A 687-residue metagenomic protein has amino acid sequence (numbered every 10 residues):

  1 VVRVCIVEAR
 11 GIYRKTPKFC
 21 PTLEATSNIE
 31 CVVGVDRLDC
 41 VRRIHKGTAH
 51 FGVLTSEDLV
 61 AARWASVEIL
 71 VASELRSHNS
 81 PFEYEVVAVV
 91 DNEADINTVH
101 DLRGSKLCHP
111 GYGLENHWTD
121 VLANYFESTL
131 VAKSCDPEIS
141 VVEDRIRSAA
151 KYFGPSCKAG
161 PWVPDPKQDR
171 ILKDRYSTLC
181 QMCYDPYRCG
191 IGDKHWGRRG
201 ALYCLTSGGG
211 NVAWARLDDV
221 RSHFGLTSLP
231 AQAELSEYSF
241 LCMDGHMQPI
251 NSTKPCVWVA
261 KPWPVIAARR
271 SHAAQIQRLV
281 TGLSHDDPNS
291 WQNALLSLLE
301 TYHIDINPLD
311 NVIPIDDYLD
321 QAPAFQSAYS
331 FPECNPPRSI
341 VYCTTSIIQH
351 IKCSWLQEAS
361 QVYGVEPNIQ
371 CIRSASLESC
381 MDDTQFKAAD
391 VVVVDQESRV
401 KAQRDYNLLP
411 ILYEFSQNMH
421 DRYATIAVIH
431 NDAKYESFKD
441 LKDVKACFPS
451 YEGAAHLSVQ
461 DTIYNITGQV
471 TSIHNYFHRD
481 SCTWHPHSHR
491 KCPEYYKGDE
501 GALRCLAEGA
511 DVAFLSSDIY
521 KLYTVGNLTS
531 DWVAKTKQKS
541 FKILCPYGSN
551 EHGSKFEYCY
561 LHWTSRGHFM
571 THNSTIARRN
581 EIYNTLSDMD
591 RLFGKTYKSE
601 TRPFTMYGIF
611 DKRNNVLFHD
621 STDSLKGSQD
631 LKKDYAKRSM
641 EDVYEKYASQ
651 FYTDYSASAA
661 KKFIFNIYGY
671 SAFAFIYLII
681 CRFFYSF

Functional and structural regions predicted by a protein language model:
V1-A49, L54-E57, A72-E85, D91-I96 (+15 more regions): N-terminal hydrophobic or amphipathic helices and topogenic motifs
V2-A9, D91, S105-E115, V341-I348 (+6 more regions): Short beta-strand->loop
E24-A25, R63-W64, H117-D120, E127-V131 (+7 more regions): Extended intrinsically disordered, low-complexity coil regions enriched in Ser, Thr, Gly, Ala and often Pro
V41, A61-R63, N97-V99, E115-D120 (+9 more regions): Extracytoplasmic/secreted cell-surface and envelope-processing proteins
A49, G210-V212, A389, A510: Local beta-strand N-terminus motif with an aromatic residue
V53-L54, W214-A215, V393-V394, F514-S516: Short beta-strand and adjacent tight-turn residues that come in two discontinuous sequence segments and form the edges
A61-S77, S222-P255, K401-S416, D432 (+1 more regions): Ligand-binding "clamshell"
